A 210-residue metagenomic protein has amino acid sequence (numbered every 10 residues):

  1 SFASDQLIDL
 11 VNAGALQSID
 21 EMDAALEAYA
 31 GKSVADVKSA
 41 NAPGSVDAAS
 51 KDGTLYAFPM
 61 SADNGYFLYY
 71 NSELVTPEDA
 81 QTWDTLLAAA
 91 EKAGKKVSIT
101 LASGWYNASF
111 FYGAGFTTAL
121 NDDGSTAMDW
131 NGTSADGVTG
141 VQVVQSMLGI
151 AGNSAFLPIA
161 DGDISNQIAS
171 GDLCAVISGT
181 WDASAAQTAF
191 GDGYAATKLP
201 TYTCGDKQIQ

Functional and structural regions predicted by a protein language model:
S1, I8-A13, L74, A88-K92 (+2 more regions): Short helices/loops that flank or line small-molecule/ion binding pockets
A3-Y66, A195-T197: Hinge/lid segment of periplasmic solute-binding proteins
V11-A15, A24, A88-K95, F116 (+2 more regions): Sec-exported extracytoplasmic/periplasmic mature domains
D47-Y66, T85-G132, L173: Extracytoplasmic/periplasmic solute-binding protein
L68-E73, Q208-Q210: A bilobed periplasmic-binding-protein/Venus flytrap-type ligand-binding module shared by bacterial periplasmic
E73-Q81: Short helix-loop capping/hinge motifs at secondary-structure junctions, enriched in acidic/polar residues
T126-I159: Glycine-centered hinge/linker elements that transmit conformational signals in sensory and ligand-binding systems
I150-Q210: Extracytoplasmic/periplasmic substrate-binding proteins
